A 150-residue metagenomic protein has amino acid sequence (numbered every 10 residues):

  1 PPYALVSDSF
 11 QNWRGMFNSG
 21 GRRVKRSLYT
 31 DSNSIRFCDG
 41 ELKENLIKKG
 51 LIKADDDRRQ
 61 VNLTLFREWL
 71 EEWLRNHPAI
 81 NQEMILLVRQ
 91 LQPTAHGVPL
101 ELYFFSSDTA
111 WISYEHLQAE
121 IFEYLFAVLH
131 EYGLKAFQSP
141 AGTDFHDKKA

Functional and structural regions predicted by a protein language model:
P1-Q60: Soluble accessory domains appended to multi-pass membrane transport proteins
I52, R58-A150: Long, non-transmembrane cytosolic or organellar matrix-exposed soluble domains/tails of integral membrane proteins
